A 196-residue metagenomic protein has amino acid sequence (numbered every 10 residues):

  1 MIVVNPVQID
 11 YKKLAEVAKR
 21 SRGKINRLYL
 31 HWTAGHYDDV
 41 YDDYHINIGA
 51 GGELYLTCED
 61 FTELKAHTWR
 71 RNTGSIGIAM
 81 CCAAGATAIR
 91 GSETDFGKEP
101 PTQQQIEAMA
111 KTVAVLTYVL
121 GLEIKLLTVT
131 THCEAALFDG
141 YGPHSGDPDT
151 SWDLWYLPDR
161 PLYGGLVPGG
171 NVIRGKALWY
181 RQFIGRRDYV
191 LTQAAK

Functional and structural regions predicted by a protein language model:
M1-N72: N-terminal catalytic cores of peptidoglycan-degrading enzymes
M1-R22, G85, I89-K196: Basic/polar, cationic surfaces and motifs that engage anionic cell-wall and phosphate/carboxylate ligands
R27, S75-G77, T128-T130: Structural preference for beta-strand elements that scaffold enzyme active sites
A34, D60, C82-A84, C133-A135: A mature extracytoplasmic/lumenal domain signature
N47-G51, A66-H67, S75-I76, F96-P100 (+1 more regions): Short, low-complexity, polar/charged sequence segments that are solvent-exposed and flexible
C58-E63, I76-A79, K111: Short C-terminal domain-edge/linker segments immediately following a structured domain
R70-I89: Short coil-to-beta-strand
